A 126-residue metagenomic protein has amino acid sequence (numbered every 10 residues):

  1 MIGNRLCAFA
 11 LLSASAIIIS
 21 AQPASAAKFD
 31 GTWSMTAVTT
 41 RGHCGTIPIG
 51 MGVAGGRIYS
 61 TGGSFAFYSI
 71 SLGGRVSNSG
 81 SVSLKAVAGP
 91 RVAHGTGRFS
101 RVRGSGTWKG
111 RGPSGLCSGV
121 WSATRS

Functional and structural regions predicted by a protein language model:
M1, A26-A27: Absolute protein N-terminus
M1-A10: Bacterial N-terminal signal peptides that target proteins for export
L6, A24, W121: A broad, low-specificity signal marking well-ordered, structured residues that form hydrophobic/aromatic
F9-I18: Bacterial N-terminal signal peptides
I19-A26: Sec/Tat signal peptide C-region and signal peptidase I cleavage site
A27-S126: Central antiparallel beta-sheet cores of small beta-barrel/beta-sandwich binding domains
